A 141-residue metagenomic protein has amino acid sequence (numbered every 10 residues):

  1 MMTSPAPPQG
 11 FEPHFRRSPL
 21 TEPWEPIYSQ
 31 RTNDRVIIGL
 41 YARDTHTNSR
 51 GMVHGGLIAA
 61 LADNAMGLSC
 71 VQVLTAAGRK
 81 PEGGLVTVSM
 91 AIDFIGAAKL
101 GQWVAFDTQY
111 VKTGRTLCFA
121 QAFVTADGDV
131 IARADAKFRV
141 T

Functional and structural regions predicted by a protein language model:
M1-T141: Terminal targeting signals and extreme-terminal segments of soluble enzymes
